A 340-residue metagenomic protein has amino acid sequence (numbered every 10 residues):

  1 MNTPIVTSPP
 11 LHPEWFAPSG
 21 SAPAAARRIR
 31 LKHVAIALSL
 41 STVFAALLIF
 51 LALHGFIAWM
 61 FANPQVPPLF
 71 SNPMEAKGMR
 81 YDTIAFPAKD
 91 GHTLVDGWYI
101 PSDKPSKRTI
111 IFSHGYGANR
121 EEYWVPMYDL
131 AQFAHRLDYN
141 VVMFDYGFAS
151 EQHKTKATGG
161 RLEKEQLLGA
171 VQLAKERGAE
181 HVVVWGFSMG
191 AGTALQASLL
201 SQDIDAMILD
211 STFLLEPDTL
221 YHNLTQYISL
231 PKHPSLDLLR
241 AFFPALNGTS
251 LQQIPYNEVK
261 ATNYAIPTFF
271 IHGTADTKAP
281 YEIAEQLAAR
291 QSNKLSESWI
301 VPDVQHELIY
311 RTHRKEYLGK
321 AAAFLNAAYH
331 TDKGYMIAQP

Functional and structural regions predicted by a protein language model:
V6, V34-P87, D96-I100: An N-terminal hydrophobic leader/cap segment in hydrolases
D103-R136, V142-M143: Short, surface-exposed "cap/lid" segments of acyl-processing enzymes
G147-G178: Catalytic nucleophile-loop/oxyanion-hole region of alpha/beta-hydrolase and closely related hydrolase-like folds
G186-G190, A194: Gly/Ala-rich beta-loop-alpha elbow adjacent to hydrolase catalytic centers
L199-T249: Hydrolase active-site cap/lid region
N263-Y264, F270-H272, D276: Short beta-strand/loop motif that positions the catalytic acidic residue of the alpha/beta-hydrolase fold
T277-I283: Conserved alpha/beta-hydrolase "acid-adjacent" motif
V304-K315: Catalytic histidine-centered segment of alpha/beta-hydrolase-like enzymes
